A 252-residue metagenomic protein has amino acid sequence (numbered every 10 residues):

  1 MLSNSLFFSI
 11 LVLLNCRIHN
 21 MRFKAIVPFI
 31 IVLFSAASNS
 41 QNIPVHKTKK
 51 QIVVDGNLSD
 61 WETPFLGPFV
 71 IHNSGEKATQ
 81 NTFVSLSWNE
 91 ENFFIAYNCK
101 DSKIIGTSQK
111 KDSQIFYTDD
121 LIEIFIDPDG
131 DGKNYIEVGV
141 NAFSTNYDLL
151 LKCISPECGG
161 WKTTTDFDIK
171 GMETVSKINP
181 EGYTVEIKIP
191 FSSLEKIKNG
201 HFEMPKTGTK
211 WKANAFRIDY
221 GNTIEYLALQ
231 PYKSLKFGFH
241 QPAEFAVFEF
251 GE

Functional and structural regions predicted by a protein language model:
M1-N42: Bacterial Sec-dependent N-terminal signal peptides
S40-E252: Structural preference for beta-rich elements and adjacent junctions enriched in aromatics
